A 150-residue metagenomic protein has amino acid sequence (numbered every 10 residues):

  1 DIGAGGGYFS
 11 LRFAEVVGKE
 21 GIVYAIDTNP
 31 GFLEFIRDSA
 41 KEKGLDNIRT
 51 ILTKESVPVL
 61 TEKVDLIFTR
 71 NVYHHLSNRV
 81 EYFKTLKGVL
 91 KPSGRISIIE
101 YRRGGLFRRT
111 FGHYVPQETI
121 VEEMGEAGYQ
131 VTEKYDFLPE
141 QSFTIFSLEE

Functional and structural regions predicted by a protein language model:
I2-P58: Class I SAM-dependent methyltransferase SAM/SAH-binding core
G3, V64, H75, S93 (+3 more regions): Glycine-rich phosphate-binding loops of nucleotide-dependent enzymes
A14-G18, V80-R95: A short glycine-rich, Lys/Arg-flanked "PGG" loop and its adjoining helix->strand segment in the class I
L33, S97-V121: Conserved class I S-adenosyl-L-methionine
P58-I67: A short acidic, Gly/Pro-enriched loop at the edge of an enzyme's catalytic core that lines a small-molecule cofactor
R70-Y73: Residues lining the SAM
A127-E150: Core SAM-dependent methyltransferase catalytic element
